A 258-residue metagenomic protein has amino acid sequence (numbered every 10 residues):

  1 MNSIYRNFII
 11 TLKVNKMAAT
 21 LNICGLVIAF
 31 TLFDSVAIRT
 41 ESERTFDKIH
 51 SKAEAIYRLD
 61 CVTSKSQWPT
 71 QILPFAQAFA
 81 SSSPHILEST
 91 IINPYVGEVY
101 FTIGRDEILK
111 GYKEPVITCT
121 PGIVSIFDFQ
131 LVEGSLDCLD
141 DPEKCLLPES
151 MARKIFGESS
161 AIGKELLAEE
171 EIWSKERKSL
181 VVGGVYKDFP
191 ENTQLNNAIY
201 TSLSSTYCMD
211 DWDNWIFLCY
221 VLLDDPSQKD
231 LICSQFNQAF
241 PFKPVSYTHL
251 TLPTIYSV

Functional and structural regions predicted by a protein language model:
M1-R6: Short, membrane-interfacial amphipathic segments enriched in basic
T11-E43: Short, strongly hydrophobic transmembrane alpha-helices
A18, T251-T254: Short, cationic motifs built from Arg/Lys/His that form the positively charged side of catalytic pockets
T20-L21, S89, V258: Short, hydrophobic secondary-structure boundary micro-motifs
V27, G97, F189-P190: Feature marks short, surface-exposed loop/turn motifs that line or immediately flank catalytic pockets and channel
F33-S159, E169-K178, S234, P241: Structured, solvent-exposed hinge/loop segments at the ends of secondary-structure elements
C119-E133, E143-L250, S257: Mid-to-C-terminal secondary-structure elements that act as membrane-proximal/extracytoplasmic interface segments
